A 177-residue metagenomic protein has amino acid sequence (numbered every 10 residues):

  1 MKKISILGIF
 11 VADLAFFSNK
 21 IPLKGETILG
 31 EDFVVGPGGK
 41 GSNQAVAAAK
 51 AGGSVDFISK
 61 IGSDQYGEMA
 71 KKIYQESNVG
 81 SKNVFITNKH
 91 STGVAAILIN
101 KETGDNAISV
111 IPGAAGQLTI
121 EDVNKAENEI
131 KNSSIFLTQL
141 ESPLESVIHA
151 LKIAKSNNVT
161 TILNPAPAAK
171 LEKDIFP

Functional and structural regions predicted by a protein language model:
M1-K60, Q65-V79: Glycine-rich phosphate/adenosyl-contacting loop at the front of the ribokinase-like
K2-F10, I73-I86, L98-P177: Ribokinase/PfkB-type carbohydrate-kinase core domain
I28, D32-G39, N43, Q65 (+4 more regions): Residues at secondary-structure transition points
D32, I58-S63, S81-T92, N164-A166: Beta-strand->loop->alpha-helix junctions that form or flank phosphate-binding loops in nucleotide-handling enzymes
A95: Conserved beta-strand and immediately adjacent loop positions that scaffold enzyme active sites
